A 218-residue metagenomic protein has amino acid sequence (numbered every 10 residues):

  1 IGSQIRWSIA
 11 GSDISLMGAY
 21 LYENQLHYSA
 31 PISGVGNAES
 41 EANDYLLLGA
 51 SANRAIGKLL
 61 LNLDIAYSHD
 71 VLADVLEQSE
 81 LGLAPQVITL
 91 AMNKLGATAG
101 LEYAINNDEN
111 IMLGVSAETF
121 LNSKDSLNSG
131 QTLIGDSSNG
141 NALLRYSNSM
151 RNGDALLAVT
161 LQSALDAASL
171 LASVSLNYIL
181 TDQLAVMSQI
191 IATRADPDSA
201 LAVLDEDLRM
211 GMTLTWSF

Functional and structural regions predicted by a protein language model:
I1, A42-L48, A55, A91-A97 (+3 more regions): Residues that define the transmembrane beta-barrel architecture of outer-membrane proteins
S3-W7, A50-R54, A99-Y103, L144-N148 (+3 more regions): Residues on the lipid-exposed face of transmembrane beta-strands in outer-membrane beta-barrel proteins
G11-I14, K58-L63, D108-L113, N152-L157 (+1 more regions): Repeated loop/turn-to-beta-strand initiation elements of outer-membrane beta-barrel proteins
L16-Y20, L63-Y67, L113-T119, V159-S163 (+2 more regions): Transmembrane beta-barrel strands of outer-membrane/channel proteins
Y22-Y28, H69-V75, N107, T119-L127 (+4 more regions): Gram-negative outer-membrane beta-barrel proteins
S33-A38, S79-I88, N128-L133, T160-Q162 (+1 more regions): Extracellular loop and loop/strand-boundary signature of outer-membrane beta-barrel proteins
A42-S129: Long, well-ordered mid-to-C-terminal structural blocks that present hydrophobic/aromatic surfaces
I190-A192, L204-F218: Outer-membrane beta-barrel "beta-signal"
